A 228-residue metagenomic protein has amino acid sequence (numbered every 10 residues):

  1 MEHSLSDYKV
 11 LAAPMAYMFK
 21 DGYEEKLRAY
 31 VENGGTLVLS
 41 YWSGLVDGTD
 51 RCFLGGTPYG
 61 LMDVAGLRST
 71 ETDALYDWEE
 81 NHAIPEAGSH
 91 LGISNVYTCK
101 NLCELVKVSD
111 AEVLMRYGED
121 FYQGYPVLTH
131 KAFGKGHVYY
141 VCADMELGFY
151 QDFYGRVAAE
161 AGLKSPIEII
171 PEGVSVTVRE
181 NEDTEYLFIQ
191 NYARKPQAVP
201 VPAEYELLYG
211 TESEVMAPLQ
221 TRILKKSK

Functional and structural regions predicted by a protein language model:
M1-S4: A short, well-structured beta->alpha microelement
K9: Conserved acidic residues
P14-K228: A conserved amphipathic helix/loop scaffold that creates a polar/acidic microenvironment used either to coordinate
